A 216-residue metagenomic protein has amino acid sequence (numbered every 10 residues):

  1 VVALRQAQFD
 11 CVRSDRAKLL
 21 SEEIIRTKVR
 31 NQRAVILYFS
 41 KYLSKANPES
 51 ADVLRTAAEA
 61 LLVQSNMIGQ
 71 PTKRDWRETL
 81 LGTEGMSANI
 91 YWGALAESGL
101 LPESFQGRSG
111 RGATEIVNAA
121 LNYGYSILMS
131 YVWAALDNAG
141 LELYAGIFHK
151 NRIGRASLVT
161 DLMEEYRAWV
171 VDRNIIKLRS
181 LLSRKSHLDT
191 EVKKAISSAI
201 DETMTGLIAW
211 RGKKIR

Functional and structural regions predicted by a protein language model:
V2-R216: Active-site helix-to-loop segments that bind/position phosphate- or nucleotide-bearing substrates and donors across
